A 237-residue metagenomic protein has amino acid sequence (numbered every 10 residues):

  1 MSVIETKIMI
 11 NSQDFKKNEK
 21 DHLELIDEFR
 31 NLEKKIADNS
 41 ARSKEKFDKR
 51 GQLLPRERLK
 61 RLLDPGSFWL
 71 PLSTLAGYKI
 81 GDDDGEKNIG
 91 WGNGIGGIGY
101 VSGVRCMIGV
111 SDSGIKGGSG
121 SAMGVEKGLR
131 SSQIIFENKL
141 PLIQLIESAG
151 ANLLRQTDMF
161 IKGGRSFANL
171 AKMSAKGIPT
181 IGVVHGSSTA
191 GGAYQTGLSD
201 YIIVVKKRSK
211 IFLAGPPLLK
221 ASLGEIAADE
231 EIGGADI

Functional and structural regions predicted by a protein language model:
M1-G81, L213-I237: Amphipathic alpha-helical segments at domain termini/boundaries
I4, G117, H185: Generic anion/oxyanion-binding catalytic loop in active/binding sites
T6-S12, I95, I202-V204: Short acidic/polar alpha-helix capping motifs at helix-coil junctions
K16, G109, Q195-G197: Short, surface-exposed helix/turn micro-motifs that flank interaction/cofactor sites
N31, D83-K87, T189-A190, L198: Intrinsically disordered, low-complexity segments enriched in polar/charged residues with Gly/Pro, especially when
E45-I181: Long, structured ligand/cofactor-binding scaffold of large enzymes
I146-I237: Conserved catalytic cores of soluble enzyme domains, especially glycine-rich substrate-binding beta-alpha loops
